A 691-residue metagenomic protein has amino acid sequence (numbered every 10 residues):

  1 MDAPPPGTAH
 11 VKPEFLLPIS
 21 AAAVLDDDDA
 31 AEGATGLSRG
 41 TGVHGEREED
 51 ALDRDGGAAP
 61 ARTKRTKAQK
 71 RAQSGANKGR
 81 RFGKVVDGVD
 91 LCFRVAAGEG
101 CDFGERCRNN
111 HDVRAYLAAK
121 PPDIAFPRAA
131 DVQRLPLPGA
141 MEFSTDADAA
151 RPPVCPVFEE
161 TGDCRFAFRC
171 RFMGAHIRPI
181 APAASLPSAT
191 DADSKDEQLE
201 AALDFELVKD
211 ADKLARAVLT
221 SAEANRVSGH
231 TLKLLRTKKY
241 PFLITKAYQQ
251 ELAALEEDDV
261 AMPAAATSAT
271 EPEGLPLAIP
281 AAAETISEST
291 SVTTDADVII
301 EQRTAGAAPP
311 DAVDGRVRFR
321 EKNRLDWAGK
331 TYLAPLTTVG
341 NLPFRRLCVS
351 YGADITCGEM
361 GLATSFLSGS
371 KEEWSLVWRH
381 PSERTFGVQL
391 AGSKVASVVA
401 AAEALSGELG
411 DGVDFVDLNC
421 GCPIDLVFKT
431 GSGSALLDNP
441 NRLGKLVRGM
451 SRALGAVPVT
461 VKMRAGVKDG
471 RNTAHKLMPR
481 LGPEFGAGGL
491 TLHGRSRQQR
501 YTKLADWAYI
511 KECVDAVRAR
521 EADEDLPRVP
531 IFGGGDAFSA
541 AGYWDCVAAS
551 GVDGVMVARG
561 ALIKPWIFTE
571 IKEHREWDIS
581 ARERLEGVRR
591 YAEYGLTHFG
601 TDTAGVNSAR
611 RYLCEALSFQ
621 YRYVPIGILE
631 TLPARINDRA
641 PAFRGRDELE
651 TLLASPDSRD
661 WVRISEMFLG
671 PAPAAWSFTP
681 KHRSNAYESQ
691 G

Functional and structural regions predicted by a protein language model:
M1-S228: Cys/His Zn-binding finger modules involved in RNA regulation
I177, A181, E359-L362, V416 (+5 more regions): Glycine-rich phosphate-binding active-site loops on the catalytic face of alpha/beta enzymes
E301-E321, T338-D411: Glycine-rich, positively charged N-terminal anion/phosphate-binding segment
K322-L333, T385-G387, L454-A465, A516-F538 (+1 more regions): Short beta-strand/loop segments at the ligand-binding rim of alpha/beta enzyme cores
T331-P335, T356-G358, R384-L390, V416-L418 (+6 more regions): Hydrophobic faces of well-ordered beta-strands that scaffold small-molecule active sites in alpha/beta enzyme cores
N341-R346, V395-D411, D469-R480, A519-V557 (+1 more regions): Catalytic cores of alpha/beta
A402-S432, N439-P530: Alpha/beta enzyme core
T502, D506-Y509, V514, A549 (+1 more regions): C-terminal helical cap(s) of enzyme catalytic domains, especially alpha/beta-barrels
